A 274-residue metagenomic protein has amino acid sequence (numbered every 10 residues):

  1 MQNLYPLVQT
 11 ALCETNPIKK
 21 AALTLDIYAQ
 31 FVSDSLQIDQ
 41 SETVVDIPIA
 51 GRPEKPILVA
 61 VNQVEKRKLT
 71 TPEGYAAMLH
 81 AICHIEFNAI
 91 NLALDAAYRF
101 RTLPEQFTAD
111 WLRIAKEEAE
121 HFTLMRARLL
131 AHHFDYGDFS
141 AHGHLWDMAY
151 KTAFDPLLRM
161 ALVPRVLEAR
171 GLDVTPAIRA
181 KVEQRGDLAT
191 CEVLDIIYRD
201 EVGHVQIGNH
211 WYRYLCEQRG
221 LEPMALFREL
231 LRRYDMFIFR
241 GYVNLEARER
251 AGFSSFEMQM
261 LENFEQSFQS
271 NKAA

Functional and structural regions predicted by a protein language model:
M1-A274: Non-heme di-metal
